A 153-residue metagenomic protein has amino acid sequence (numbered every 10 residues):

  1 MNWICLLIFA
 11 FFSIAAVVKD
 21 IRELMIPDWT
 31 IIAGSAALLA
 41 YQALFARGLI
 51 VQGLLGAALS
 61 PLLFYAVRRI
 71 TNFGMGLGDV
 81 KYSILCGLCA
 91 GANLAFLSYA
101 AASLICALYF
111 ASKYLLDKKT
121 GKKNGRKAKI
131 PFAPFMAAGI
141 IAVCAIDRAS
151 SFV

Functional and structural regions predicted by a protein language model:
M1-V153: A membrane-topology feature that recognizes alpha-helical transmembrane segments and their immediate juxtamembrane
